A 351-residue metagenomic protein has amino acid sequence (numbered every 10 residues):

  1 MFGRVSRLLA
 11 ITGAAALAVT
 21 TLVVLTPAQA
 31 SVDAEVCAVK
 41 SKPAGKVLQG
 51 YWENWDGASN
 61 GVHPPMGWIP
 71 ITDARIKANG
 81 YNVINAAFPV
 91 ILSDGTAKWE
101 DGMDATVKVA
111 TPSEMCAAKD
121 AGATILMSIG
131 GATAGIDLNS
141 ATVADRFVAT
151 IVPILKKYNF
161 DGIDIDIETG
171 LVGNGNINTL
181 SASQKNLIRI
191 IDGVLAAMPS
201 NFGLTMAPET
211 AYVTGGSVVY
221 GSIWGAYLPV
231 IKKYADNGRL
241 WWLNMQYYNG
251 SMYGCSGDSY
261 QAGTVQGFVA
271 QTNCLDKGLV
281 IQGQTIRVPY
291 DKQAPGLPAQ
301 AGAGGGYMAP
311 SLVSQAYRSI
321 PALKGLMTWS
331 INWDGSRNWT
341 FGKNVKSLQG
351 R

Functional and structural regions predicted by a protein language model:
M1-A30: Secretory targeting and sorting signals
G3, A10-I11, T20, K40 (+3 more regions): Generic hydrophobic-segment detector
G3, L9-T12, K324-R351: Hydrophobic, glycine-enriched assembly/anchoring segments
D33-L275, Y290-P310, P321, G335-Q349: Chitinase-like catalytic core of GlcNAc-active glycosidases
K277-R287: Short mixed-charge
S311-G325: Short, low-complexity, polybasic intrinsically disordered segments
